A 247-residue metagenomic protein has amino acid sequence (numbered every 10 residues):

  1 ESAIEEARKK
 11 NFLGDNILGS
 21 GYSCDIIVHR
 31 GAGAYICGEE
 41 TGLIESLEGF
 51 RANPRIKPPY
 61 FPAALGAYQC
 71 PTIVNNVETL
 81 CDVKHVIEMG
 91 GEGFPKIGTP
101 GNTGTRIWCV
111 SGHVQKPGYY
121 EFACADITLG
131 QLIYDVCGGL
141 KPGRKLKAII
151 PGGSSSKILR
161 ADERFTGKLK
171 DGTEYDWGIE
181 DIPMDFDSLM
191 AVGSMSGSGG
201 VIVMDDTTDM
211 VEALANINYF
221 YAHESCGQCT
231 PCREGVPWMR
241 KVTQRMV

Functional and structural regions predicted by a protein language model:
S2-C124, C137-K141: Hydrophobic alpha-helical positions that pack around
S2-S20, V114, G167, D171-V247: Ferredoxin-type iron-sulfur electron-transfer modules in oxidoreductases and energy-metabolism complexes
S20-G33, P100, K147-K168, R233-W238: A glycine-rich phosphate-binding loop feature that marks nucleotide/adenosyl-phosphate handling sites
I44, V83-V86, L132-I133, I217 (+1 more regions): Buried hydrophobic packing segments
I107-S111, K147-I149, I158, V201: Short polybasic amphipathic segments
E121-A123, Y134-V136, K145-I149, D162-R164 (+3 more regions): Composition- and surface-driven signal marking solvent-exposed, interaction-prone regions in large proteins
D126-L132: Short, structural beta-strand-to-alpha-helix junction motif
Y134-M184: A compact, surface-exposed functional segment
